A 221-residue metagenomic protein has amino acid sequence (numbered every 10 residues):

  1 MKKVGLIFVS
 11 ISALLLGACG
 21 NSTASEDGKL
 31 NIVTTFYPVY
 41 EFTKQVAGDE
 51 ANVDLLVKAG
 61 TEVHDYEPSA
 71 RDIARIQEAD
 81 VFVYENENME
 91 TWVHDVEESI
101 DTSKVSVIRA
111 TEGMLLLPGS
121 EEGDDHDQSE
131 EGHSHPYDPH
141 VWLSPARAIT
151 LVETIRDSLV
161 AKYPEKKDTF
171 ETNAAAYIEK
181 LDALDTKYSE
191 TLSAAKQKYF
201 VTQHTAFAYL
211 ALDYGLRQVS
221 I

Functional and structural regions predicted by a protein language model:
K2-S10: Sec-dependent signal peptide recognition, specifically the positively charged N-region followed immediately by
G5, L15, C19-I221: Extracytoplasmic metal-acquisition and chelation regions
